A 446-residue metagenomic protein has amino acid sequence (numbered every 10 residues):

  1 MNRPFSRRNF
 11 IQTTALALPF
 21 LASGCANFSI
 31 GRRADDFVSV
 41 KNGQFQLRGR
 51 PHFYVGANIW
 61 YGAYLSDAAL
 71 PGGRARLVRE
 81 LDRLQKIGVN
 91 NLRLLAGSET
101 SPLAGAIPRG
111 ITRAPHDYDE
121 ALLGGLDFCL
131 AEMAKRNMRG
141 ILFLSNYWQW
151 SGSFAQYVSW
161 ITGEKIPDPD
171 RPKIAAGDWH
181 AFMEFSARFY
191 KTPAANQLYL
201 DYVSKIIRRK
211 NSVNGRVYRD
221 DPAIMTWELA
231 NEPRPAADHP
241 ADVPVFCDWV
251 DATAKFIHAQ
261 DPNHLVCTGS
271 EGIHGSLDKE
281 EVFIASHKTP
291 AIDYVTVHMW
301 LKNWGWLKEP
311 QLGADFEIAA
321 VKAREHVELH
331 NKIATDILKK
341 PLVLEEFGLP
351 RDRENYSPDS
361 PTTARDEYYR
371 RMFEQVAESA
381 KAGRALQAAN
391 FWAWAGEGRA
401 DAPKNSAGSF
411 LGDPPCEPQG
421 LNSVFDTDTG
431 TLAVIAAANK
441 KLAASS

Functional and structural regions predicted by a protein language model:
M1-L18: N-terminal secretory signal peptides and thylakoid transit peptides that target proteins across membranes
R3, G24-F37: C-terminal segment of N-terminal export signals and the immediately downstream linker at the start of the mature
P19-S23: Hydrophobic core
F37-L307, L312-P341, F347-E367, R371-E374 (+2 more regions): Active-site mouth of glycoside hydrolases
S445-S446: Short, solvent-exposed mixed-charge patches
